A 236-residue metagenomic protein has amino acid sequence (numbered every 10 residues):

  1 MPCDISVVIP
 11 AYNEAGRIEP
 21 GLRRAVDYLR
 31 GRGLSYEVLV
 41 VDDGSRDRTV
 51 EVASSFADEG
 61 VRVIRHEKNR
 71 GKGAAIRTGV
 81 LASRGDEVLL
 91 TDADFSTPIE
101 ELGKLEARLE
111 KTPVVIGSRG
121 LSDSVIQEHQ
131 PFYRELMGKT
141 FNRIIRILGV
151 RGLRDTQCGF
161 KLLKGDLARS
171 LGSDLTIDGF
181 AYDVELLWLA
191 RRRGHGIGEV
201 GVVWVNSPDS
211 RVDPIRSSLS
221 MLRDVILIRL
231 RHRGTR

Functional and structural regions predicted by a protein language model:
D4-S6, E37, E185: Cell-envelope/extracellular polymer assembly enzymes that use nucleotide-activated donors
E14-L29: Short, well-formed alpha-helical segments that are part of the catalytic scaffolds of diverse glycosyltransferases
E14-R17, S45, K72, P98: Donor nucleotide-sugar binding loop of glycosyltransferases
S35-L39, V50-A82: Conserved donor nucleotide-binding strand/loop of the catalytic core
D42-V50, F95: A conserved acidic beta->alpha catalytic loop
H66-A82, E87, I99-F180, S207-S217 (+2 more regions): Acceptor/aglycone-binding surface of glycosyltransferases and processive sugar-polymer synthases
R151-G152, D174-D178, L187-V205: Catalytic donor-sugar/metal-binding loop of nucleotide-sugar-dependent glycosyltransferases
